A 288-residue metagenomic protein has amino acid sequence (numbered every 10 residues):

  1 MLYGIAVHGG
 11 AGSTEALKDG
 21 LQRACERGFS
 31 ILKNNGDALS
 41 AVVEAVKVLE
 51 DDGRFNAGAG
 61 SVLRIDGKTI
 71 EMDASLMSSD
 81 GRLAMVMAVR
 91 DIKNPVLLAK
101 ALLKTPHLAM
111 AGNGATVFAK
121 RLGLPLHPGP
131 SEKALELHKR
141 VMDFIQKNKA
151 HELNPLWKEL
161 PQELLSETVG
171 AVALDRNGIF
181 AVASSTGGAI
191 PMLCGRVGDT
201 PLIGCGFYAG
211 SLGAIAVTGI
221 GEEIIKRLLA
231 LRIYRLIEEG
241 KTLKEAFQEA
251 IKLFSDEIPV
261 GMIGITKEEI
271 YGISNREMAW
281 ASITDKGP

Functional and structural regions predicted by a protein language model:
M1-P288: Alpha/propeptide regions of enzymes that mature by internal proteolysis
